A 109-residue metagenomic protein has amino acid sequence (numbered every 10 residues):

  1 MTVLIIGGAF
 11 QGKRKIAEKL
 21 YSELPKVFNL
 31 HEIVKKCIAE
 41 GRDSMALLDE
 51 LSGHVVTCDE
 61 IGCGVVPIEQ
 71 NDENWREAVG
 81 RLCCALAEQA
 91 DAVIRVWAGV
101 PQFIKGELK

Functional and structural regions predicted by a protein language model:
M1, E23-L24, A92, V100: Generic structural motif recognizing short loop/turn segments at the entrances and edges of beta-strands
M1-S22, F28: Glycine-rich P-loop/Walker A and Walker A-like loops and their local beta1-loop-alpha1 context in P-loop NTPases
M1-T2, L24-P25, G53-D59: Hydrophobic beta-strand segments of well-ordered beta-sheets in folded domains
L4-A9, C37-A39, Q70-E73: Short, flexible loop segments at the rims of nucleotide/cofactor-binding pockets, characterized by
Q11, E32-I33, G62, P101: Short, solvent-exposed loop/turn segments at secondary-structure junctions
K19-R42: Conserved substrate/cofactor phosphate-moiety recognition/catalytic segment in nucleotide-dependent phosphotransferases
R42-K109: Replace "adjacent to P-loop NTPase cores in ATP/GTP-dependent enzymes" with "adjacent to NTP-binding cores
